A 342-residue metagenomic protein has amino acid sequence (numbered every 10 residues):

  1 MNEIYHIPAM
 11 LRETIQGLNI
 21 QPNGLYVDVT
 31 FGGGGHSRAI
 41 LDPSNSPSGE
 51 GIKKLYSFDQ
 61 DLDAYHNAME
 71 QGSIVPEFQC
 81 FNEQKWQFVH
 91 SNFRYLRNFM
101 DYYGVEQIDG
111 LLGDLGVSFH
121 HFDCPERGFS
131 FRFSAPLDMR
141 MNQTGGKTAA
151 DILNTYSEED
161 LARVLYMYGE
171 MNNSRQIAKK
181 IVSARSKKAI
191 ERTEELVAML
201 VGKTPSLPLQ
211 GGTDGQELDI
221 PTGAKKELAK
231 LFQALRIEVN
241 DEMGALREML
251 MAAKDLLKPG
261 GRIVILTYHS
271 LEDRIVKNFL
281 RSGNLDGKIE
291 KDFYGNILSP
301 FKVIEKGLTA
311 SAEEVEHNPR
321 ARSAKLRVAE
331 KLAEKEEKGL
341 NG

Functional and structural regions predicted by a protein language model:
M1-N45, G49-G342: S-adenosyl-L-methionine-dependent methyltransferase catalytic core, i.e., the SAM/SAH-binding region
